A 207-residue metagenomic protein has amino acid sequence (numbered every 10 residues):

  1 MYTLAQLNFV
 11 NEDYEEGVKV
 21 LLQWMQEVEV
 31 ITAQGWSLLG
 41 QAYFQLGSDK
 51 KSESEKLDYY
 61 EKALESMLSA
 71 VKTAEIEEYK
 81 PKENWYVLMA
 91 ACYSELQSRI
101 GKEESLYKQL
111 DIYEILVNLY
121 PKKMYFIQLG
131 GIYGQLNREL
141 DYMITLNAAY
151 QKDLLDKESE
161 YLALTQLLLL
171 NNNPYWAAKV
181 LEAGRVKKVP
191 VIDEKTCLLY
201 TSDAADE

Functional and structural regions predicted by a protein language model:
M1-M25: Post-signal peptide N-terminal segment of secreted/secretory-pathway proteins
M1-T3, V30-L38, E78-M89, S105-K108 (+3 more regions): Generic helix N-cap/helix-start motif at coil->alpha-helix transitions
N11, L46, L57, L96 (+3 more regions): Structural motif corresponding to the intra-repeat A-B loop/turn of tetratricopeptide repeats
Q23-V30, V71-E77, E114-Y120, N147-D156 (+1 more regions): Solenoid-like repeat scaffolds
Y200-D206: Conserved small/polar residues in nucleotide/adenosyl-binding loops
